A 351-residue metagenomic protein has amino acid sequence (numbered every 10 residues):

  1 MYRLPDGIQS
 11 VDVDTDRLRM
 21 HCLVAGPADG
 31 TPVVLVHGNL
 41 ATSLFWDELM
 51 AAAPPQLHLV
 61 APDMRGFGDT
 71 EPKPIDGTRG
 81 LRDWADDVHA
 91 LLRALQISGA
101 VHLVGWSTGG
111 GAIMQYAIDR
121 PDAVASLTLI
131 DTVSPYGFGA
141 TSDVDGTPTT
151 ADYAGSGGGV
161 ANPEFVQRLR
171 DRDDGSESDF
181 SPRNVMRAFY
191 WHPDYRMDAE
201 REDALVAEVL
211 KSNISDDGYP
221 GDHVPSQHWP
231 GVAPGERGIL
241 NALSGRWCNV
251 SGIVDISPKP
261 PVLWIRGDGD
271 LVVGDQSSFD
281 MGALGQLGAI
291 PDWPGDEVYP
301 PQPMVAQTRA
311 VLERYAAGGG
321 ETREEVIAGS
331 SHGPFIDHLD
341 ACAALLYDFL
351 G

Functional and structural regions predicted by a protein language model:
M1-V33, P54-L57, I97, S156-G158 (+3 more regions): Alpha/beta-hydrolase fold catalytic core
T15-D16, A61-V104, T108, I118-D119 (+2 more regions): Active-site loop/oxyanion-hole signature of alpha/beta-hydrolase fold enzymes
H21-G77: Conserved HGGG/HGGXW glycine-rich cap/lid loop of the alpha/beta-hydrolase fold
A112-Y116: Hydrolases whose catalytic domains are alpha/beta-hydrolase-1, hotdog thioesterase, or metallo-beta-lactamase-like
D122-T141: A conserved short beta-strand
T147-Q307: Alpha/beta-hydrolase
P291-Y299, S330-L339: Catalytic histidine-centered segment of alpha/beta-hydrolase-like enzymes
E324-S330: Short glycine-rich catalytic loops that host catalytic nucleophiles or stabilize transition states across multiple
